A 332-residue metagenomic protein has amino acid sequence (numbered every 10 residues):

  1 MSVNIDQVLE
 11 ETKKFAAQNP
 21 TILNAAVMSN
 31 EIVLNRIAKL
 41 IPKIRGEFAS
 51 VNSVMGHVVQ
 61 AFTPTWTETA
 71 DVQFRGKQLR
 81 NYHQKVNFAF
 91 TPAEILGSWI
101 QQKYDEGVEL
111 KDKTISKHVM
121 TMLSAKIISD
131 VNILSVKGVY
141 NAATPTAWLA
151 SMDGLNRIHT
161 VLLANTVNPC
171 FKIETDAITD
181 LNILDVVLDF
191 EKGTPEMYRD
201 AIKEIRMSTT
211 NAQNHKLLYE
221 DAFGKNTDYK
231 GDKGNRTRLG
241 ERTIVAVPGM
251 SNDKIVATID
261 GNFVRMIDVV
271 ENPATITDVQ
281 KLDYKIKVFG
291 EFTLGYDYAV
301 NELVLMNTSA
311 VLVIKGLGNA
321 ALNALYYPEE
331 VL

Functional and structural regions predicted by a protein language model:
S2-M55, D153-E174, K216-L332: Sequence/fold signature of self-assembling virion shell proteins
D6, I22, P42, F62-V72 (+3 more regions): Signature of extracytoplasmic/envelope-associated structural regions
P20-I32, I133-A143, R199-K203, G231-D232: Short glycine-rich, low-complexity/disordered patches
L23-Q101, S151: Assembly/oligomerization interface modules of large self-assembling protein complexes
P92, T209-N211, P248, F292: Short, flexible loop/turn elements at secondary-structure junctions
S98-W99, N132, H215-K216: Short helix/loop capping segments that flank catalytic or ligand/cofactor-binding pockets
Q101-D189, V331: Alpha-helical scaffold segments that mediate packing/assembly in large oligomeric complexes
D176-F223, T227: Ordered core of a single globular domain
